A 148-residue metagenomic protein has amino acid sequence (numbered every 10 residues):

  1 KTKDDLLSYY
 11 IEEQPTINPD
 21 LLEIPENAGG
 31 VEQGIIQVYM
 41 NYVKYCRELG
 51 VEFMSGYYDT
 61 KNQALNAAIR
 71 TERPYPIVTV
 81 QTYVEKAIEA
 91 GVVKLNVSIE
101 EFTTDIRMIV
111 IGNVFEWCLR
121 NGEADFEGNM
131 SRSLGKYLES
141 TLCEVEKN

Functional and structural regions predicted by a protein language model:
K1-P19, I36, I77: An amphipathic alpha-helix adjacent to DNA-recognition modules
T2-K3, G30, S98: Short coil/turn motifs that cap or connect alpha-helices
Y9, D20-E48, F102-I106, E146: Hydrophobic alpha-helical connector segments
P25, F53-T60, W117-N121: Secondary-structure edge/capping motif, primarily at the C-terminal ends of alpha-helices and the immediately following
Q33, A68-R73, E89-D105, G128: All-alpha amphipathic helical-bundle segments outside canonical DNA-binding/catalytic cores that form hydrophobic
Q33-K44, V78, T82-K86, M108 (+1 more regions): C-terminal peripheral helix-coil segments that are non-catalytic and often amphipathic
K44-Q81: Short secondary-structure transition hinges
V97-E116, S131-Y137: Hydrophobic alpha-helical segments that form the core of small-molecule binding pockets and/or dimer interfaces
